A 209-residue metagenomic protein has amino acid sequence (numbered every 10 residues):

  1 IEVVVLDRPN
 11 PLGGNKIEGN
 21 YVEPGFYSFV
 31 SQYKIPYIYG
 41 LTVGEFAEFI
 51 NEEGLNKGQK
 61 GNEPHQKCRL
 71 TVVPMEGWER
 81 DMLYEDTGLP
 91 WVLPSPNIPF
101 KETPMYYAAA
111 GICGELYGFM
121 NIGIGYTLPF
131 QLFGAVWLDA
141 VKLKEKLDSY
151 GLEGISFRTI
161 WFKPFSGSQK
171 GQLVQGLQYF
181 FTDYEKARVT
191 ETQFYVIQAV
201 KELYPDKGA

Functional and structural regions predicted by a protein language model:
I1: Active-site-proximal cofactor/substrate-binding loop regions of enzyme domains
V4-Y27: Glycine-rich, charge-decorated loop segments at or immediately adjacent to ligand/cofactor-binding or catalytic sites
L6-P9, M75-E76, A135: Active-site-proximal beta-strand/loop segments in catalytic clefts of secreted hydrolases
G14, N51-L55, K201, P205: Sec-exported extracytoplasmic/periplasmic mature domains
Y27-A108: Conserved anion/nucleotide-ligand pocket segment
H65-K67, G123-T127, Q172-V174: Short gly/pro-enriched beta-turn/loop segments at secondary-structure junctions
W78-I160: Glycine-rich, aromatic-lined ligand/substrate-binding cores of catalytic and carbohydrate-binding domains
P129, F133-A209: Conserved functional hotspot residues or short segments at active or partner-binding sites across diverse domains
